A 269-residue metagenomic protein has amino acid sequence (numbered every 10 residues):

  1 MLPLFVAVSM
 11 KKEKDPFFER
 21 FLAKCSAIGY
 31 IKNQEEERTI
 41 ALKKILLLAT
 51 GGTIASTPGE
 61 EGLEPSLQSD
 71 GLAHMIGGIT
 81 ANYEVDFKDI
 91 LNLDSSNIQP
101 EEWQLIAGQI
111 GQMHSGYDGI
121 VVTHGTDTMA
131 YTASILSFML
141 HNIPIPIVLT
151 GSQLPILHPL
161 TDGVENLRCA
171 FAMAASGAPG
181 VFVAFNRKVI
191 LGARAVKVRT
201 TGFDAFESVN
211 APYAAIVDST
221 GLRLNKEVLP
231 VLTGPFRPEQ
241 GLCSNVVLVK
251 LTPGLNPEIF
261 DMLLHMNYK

Functional and structural regions predicted by a protein language model:
F17, A23-K32, E36-R38: Short, positively charged and aromatic/hydrophobic N-terminal segments
I40-Q112: ATP/NTP phosphate-donor binding region
K43, L48-A49, M75-I79, L191-K269: Accessory alpha-helical/coil subdomains and C-terminal extensions that flank or cap enzyme catalytic cores
G51-G52, V121, A170, R187: Buried hydrophobic positions in well-ordered alpha/beta secondary-structure cores of metabolic enzymes
Y117-M129, M266-K269: Short acidic, glycine-rich surface-loop motifs adjacent to enzyme active sites
G125-I145: Short Gly/Thr/Asp-enriched flexible loops that form oxyanion-binding sites at enzyme active sites
L149-S219: Internal gly/pro-rich beta-alpha loop/helix module that stabilizes soluble enzyme cofactors or their anionic handles
